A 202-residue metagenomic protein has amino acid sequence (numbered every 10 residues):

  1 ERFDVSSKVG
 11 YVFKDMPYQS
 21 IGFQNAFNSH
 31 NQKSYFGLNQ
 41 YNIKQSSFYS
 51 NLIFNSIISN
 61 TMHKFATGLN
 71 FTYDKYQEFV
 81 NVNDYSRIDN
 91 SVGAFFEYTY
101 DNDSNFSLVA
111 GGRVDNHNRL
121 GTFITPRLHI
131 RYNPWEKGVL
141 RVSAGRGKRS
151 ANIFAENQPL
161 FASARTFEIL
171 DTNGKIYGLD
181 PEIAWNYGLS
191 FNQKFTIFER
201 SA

Functional and structural regions predicted by a protein language model:
E1-D4, K8, N133, K137-V139 (+1 more regions): Outer-membrane beta-barrel signature, preferentially recognizing the C-terminal barrel domain of Gram-negative
R2-L120, W135, R200-S201: Face-selective signature of the C-terminal outer-membrane beta-barrel domain
